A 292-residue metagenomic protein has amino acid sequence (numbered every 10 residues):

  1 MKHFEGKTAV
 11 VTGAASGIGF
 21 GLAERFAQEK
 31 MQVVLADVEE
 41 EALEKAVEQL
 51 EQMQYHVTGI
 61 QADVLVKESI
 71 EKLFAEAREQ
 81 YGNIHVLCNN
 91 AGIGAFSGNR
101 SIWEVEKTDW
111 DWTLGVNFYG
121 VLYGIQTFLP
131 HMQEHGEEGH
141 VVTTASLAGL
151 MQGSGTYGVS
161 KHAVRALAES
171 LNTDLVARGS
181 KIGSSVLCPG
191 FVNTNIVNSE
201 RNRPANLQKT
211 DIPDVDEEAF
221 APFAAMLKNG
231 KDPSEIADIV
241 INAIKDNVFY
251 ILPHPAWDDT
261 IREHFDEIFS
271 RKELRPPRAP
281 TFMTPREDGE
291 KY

Functional and structural regions predicted by a protein language model:
K2-V34: Canonical Rossmann dinucleotide-binding motif of NAD(H)/NADP(H)-dependent dehydrogenases/reductases, specifically
E29-K45: Conserved glycine-rich Rossmann-like NAD(P)H-binding loop of the short-chain dehydrogenase/reductase
E40-E41, Q61-K72, K107: The beta1-alpha1 cofactor-binding region of Rossmann-like NAD(H)/NADP(H)-dependent oxidoreductases
G98-I102, E106-D111: Substrate-binding pocket helix/loop in short-chain dehydrogenase/reductase
I125, S160-A163: Active-site helix of classical SDR
S146: Residue(s) in the substrate-gating loop at a strand-loop-helix junction that position the organic substrate next
A177-I251: SDR active-site lid
